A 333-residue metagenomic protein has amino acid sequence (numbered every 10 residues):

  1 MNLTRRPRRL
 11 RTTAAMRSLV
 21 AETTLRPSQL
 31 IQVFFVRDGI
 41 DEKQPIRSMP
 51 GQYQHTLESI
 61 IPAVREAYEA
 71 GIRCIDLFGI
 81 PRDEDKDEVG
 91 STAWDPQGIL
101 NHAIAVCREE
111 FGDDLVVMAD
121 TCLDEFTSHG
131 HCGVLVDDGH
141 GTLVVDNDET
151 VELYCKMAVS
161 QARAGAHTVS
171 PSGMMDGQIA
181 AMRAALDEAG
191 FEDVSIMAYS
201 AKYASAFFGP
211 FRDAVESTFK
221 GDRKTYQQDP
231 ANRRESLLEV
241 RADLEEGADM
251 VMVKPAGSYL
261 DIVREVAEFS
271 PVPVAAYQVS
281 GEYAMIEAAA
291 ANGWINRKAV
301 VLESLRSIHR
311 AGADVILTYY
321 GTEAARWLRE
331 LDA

Functional and structural regions predicted by a protein language model:
M1-P7: Catalytic domains of riboflavin
N2, T13, E22-I31, R37-A333: Alpha/beta enzyme core
R8, T12-M16: Acidic, Ser/Thr/Pro-rich intrinsically disordered transcriptional activation regions
